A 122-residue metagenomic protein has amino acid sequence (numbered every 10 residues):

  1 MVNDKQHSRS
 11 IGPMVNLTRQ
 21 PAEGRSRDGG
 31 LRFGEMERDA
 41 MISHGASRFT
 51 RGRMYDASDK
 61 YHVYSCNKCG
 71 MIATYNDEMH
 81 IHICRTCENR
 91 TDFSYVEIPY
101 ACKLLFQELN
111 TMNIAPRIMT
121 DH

Functional and structural regions predicted by a protein language model:
M1-H122: Long insertion/accessory domains within large nucleic-acid-processing enzymes
